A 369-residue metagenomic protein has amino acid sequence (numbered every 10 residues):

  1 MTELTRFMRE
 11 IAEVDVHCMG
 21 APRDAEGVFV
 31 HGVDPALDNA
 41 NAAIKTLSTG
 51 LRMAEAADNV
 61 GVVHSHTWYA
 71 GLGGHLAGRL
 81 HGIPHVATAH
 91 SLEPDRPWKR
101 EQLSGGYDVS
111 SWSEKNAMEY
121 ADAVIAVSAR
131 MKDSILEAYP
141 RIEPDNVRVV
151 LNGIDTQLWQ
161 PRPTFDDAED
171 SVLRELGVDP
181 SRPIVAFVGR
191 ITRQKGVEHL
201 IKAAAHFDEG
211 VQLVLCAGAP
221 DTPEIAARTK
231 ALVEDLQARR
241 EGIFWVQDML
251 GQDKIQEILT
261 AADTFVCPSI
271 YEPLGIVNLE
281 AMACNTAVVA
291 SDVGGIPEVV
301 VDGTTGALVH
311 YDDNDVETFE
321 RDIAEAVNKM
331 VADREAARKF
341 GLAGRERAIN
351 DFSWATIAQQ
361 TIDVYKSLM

Functional and structural regions predicted by a protein language model:
M1-A25: N-terminal subdomain of nucleotide-sugar transferases
P84-V86, P94-N116, D133, A168: Nucleotide-sugar donor phosphate/pyrophosphate-binding loop at the beta->alpha transition of glycosyltransferases
R130, G153: Carbohydrate-associated surface elements
R174, D179-K195, I201-A204, D208 (+1 more regions): Conserved donor-binding/catalytic core segment of Leloir-type glycosyltransferases
A226-M249, D253: Nucleotide-activated donor-binding/catalytic signature segment of Leloir-type glycosyltransferases, i.e., the conserved
I270: Aromatic "clamp/platform" in nucleotide-sugar-dependent glycosyltransferases that forms part of the donor/acceptor
A287-A290, V300: Short hydrophobic beta-strand element within catalytic cores of glycosyltransferases and related nucleotide-activated
P297-N328, E335-A336: Change "using UDP/GDP/dTDP sugars" to "using nucleotide sugars
